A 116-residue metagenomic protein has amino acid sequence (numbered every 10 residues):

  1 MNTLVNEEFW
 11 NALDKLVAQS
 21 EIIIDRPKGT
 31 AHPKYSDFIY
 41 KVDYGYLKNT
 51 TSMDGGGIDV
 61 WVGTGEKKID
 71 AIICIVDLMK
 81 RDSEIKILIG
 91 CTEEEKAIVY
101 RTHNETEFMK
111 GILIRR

Functional and structural regions predicted by a protein language model:
M1-R116: Hydrophobic N-terminal alpha-helices or hydrophobic patches in metabolic proteins across all domains of life
